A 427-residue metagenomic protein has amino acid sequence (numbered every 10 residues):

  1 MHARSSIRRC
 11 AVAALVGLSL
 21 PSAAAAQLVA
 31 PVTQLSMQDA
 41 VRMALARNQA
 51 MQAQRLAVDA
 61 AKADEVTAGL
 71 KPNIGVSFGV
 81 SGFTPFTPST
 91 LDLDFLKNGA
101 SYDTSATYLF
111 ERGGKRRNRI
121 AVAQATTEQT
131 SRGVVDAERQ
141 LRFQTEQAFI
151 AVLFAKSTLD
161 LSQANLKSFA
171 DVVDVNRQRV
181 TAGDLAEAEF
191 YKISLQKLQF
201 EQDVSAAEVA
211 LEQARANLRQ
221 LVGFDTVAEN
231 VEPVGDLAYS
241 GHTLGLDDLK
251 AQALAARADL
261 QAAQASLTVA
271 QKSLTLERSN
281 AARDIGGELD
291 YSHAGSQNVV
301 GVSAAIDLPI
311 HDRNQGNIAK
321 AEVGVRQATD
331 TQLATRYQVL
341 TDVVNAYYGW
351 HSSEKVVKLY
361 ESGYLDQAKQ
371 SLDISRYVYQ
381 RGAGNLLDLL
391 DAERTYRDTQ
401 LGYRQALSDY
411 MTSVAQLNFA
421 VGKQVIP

Functional and structural regions predicted by a protein language model:
M1-H2, L35, D136-Q252, G349 (+1 more regions): Periplasmic alpha-helical coiled-coil/stalk elements that build and connect Gram-negative outer-membrane
M1-V12, A26-A30, G402-P427: Acidic, low-complexity, intrinsically disordered peripheral segments
A11-P21: Bacterial N-terminal signal peptides
Q27-A151, L159-S162, E187, G295: Short flexible linkers and secondary-structure junctions
L28-T33, S77-R112, R119, E232-G245 (+2 more regions): Small/polar, glycine/serine/threonine/aspartate-rich low-complexity segments that form flexible
V41-L45, T107, L185, E189-F190 (+5 more regions): Amphipathic alpha-helical coiled-coil scaffold segments and their short linker/junction regions
A53-A68, A137, L141-S162, D171-V173 (+6 more regions): Amphipathic alpha-helical coiled-coil segments
A207, A258, A406: Metallo-beta-lactamase
